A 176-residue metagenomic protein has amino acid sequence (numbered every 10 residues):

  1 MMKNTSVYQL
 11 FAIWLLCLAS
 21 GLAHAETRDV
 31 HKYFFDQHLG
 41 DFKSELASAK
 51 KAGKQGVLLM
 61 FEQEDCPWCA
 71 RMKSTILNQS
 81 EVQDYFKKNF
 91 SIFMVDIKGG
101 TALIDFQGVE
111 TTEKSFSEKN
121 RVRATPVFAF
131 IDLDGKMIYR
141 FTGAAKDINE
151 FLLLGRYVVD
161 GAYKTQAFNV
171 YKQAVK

Functional and structural regions predicted by a protein language model:
M2-F11: Bacterial N-terminal signal peptides that target proteins for export
L10-A19: Bacterial N-terminal signal peptides
H38-V57, F86: A short beta-strand-turn-helix
K54-P67: Short active-site neighborhood of thiol/selenol oxidoreductases, capturing the structured segment around
C66-A70, F128: The canonical Cys-X-X-Cys-His
A70-Y85: Typically the conserved alpha-helix immediately C-terminal to a functionally engaged Cys/Sec in thioredoxin-like
Q83-T111: Thiol-based oxidoreductase modules, predominantly thioredoxin-like and allied folds used for disulfide exchange
E118-K164: Non-catalytic, surface beta->alpha helical segment in thiol-disulfide oxidoreductase systems
